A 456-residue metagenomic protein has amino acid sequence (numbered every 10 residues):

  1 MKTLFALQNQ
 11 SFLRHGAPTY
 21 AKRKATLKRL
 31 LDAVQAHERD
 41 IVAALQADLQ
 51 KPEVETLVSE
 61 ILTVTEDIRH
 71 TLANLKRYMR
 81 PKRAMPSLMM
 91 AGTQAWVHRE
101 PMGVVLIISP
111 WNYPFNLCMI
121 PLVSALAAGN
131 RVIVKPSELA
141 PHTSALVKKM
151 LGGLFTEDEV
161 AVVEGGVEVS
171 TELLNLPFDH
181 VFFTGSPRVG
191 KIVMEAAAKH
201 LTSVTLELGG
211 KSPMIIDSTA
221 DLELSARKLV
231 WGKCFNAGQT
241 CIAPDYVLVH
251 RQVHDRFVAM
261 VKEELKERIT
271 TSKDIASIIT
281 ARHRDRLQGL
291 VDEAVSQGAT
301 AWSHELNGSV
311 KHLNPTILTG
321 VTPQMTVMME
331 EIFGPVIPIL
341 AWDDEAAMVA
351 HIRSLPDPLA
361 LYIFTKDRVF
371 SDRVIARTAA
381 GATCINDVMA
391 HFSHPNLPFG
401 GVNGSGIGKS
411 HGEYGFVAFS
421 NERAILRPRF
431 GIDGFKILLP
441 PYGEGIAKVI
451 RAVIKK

Functional and structural regions predicted by a protein language model:
M1, Y20, E38, L222 (+4 more regions): Residues at or immediately preceding the N-termini of alpha-helices
M1-W96: N-terminal Rossmann-like NAD(P)+-binding subdomain of aldehyde/semialdehyde dehydrogenases
F12, G16, L31-V34, E38 (+14 more regions): Structural signal for hydrophobic packing residues in well-ordered secondary-structure cores of soluble enzyme domains
P18-T19, I215, H312-K456: Conserved C-terminal structural/oligomerization subdomain of aldehyde/semialdehyde dehydrogenase
R23, I68, G129, V160 (+7 more regions): Residue-level signal for inorganic ion chemistry
M79, E164, G185, S303-H304: Short loop/edge segments at beta-strand edges and connector loops that shape dinucleotide/nucleotide cofactor-binding
L88-L224: Rossmann-like NAD(P) dinucleotide-binding subdomain of oxidoreductase/dehydrogenase enzymes
F155, R188-T322, I385, G434 (+2 more regions): ALDH superfamily catalytic-core signature
